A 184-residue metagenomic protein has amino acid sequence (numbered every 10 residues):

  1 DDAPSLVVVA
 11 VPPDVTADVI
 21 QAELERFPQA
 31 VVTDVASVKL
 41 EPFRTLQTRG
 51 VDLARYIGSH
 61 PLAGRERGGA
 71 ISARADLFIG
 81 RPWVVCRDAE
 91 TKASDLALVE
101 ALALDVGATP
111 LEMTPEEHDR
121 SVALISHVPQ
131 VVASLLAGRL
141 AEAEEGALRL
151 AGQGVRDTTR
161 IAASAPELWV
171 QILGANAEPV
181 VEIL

Functional and structural regions predicted by a protein language model:
D1-L6, D14-R26: Conserved N-terminal Rossmann-fold NAD(P) cofactor-binding segment
V7-V8, T33: N-terminal Rossmann-like NAD(P) cofactor-binding module of classical short-chain dehydrogenase/reductase
V8, R49-D52, A73-L77, H127-V131: Short, hinge-like loop/turn segments at secondary-structure boundaries
V8-A10, V84: Structural motif
V11-P13, A36-S37, P61, L136: Short glycine-/small-residue-rich Rossmann-like dinucleotide-binding loops
V19-I71: Rossmann-like NAD(P)(H) cofactor-binding subdomain of soluble oxidoreductases
L77-A163: Internal alpha-helical scaffold of NAD(P)-dependent oxidoreductase catalytic cores
S164-L184: NAD(P)-dependent Rossmann-like dehydrogenase/reductase catalytic/cofactor-binding core
